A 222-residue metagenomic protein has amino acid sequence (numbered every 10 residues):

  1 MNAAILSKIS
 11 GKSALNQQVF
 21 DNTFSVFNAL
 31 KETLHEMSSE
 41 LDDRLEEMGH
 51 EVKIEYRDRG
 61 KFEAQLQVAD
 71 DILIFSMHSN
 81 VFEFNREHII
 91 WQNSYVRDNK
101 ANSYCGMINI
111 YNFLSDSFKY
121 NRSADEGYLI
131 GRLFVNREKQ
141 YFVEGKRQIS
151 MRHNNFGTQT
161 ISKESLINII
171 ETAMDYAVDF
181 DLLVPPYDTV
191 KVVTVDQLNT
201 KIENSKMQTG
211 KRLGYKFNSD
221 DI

Functional and structural regions predicted by a protein language model:
M1-N16: N-terminal, Lys/Arg- and Ser/Thr-rich interaction peptides
N2-I5, E51, Y56-F75, D196-T209 (+1 more regions): Intrinsically disordered, low-complexity linear regions
K8, K12, M37, I169-T172 (+1 more regions): Residues that form generic nucleotide/phosphate-binding pockets
Q18-A29, G157-I161, S165: Conserved aromatic-histidine-acidic binding/catalytic patches
N22-Q65: Short N-terminal edge-element motif at the start of the domain
S39-H50, S76, F84-R86, L182-P186: Short, solvent-exposed secondary-structure capping/transition elements
E55-K139, E144-S150: Hydrophobic-cavity lipid-handling domains and compact docking modules
I130-I222: Glycine-rich, aromatic-bearing surface loops/beta-hairpins
